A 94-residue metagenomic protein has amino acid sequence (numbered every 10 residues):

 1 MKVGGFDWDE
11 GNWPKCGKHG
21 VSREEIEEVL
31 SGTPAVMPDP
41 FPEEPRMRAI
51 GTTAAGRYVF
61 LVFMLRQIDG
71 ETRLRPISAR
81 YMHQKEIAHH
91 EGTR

Functional and structural regions predicted by a protein language model:
M1-R94: Ribonuclease/tRNase effector modules and their secretory precursors
